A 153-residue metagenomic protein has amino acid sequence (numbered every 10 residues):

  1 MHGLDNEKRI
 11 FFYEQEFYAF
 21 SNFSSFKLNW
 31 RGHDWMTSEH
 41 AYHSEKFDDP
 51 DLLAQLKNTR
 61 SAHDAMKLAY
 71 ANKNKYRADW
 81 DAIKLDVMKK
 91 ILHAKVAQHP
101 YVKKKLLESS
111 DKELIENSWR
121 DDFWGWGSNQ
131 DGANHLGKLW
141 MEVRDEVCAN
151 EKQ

Functional and structural regions predicted by a protein language model:
M1-Q153: Charged, low-complexity intrinsically disordered segments
